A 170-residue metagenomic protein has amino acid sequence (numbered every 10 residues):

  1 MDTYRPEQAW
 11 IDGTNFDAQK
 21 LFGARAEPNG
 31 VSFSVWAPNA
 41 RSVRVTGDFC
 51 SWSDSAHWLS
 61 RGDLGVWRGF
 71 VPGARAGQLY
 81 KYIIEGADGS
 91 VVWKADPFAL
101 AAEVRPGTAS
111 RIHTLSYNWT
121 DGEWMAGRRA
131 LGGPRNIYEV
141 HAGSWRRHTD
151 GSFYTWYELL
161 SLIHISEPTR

Functional and structural regions predicted by a protein language model:
M1-S32, R61-E139, G143-G151, E158 (+1 more regions): The feature marks proteins involved in alpha-glucan
W36-V43: Short proline/glycine-enriched turn/loop motifs at strand-loop junctions of beta-rich domains
A40, W145, P168: Hydrophobic pocket-lining residues within nucleotide cofactor-binding pockets
D48-S53, A87: Change "in extracellular beta-sheet-rich domains … of secreted and cell-surface proteins" to "in beta-sheet-rich domains
A56-L59: Beta-strand-rich interaction surfaces with strong enrichment in secreted/lumenal proteins
S161-T169: Residue-level detector of conserved catalytic or cofactor/ligand-binding positions in enzyme active sites
